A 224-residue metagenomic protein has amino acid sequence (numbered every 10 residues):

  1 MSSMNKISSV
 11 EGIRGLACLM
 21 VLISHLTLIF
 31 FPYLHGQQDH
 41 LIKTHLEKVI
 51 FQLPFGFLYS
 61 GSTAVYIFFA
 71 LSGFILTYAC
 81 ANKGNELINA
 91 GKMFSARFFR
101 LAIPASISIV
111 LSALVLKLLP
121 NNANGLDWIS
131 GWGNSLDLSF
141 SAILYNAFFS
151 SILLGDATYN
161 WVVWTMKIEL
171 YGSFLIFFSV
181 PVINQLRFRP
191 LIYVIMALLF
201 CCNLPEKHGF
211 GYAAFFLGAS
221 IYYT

Functional and structural regions predicted by a protein language model:
S2-I13, R187-F188: N-terminal membrane topogenic signal
K6-S9, P54-A64, N160-W164, C202-G209: Membrane-embedded glycan-lipid processing machinery
S8-A81: Functionally critical transmembrane alpha-helices in membrane proteins and complexes, commonly lining
V10-R14, S62-V65, A79-S135: Transmembrane alpha-helical segments and their boundary/interface "anchor" motifs in multi-pass integral membrane
R14-V21, I107, Y193-L198: Alpha-helical transmembrane segments
L41-F57, A102-L170, F174: Membrane-interface helix-loop-helix regions
V65-Y78, T165-F188, Y193-T224: Specific transmembrane alpha-helix
A90, F94-F98, L144-F148, F174 (+2 more regions): Hydrophobic alpha-helical segments of integral membrane proteins, encompassing both true transmembrane helices
